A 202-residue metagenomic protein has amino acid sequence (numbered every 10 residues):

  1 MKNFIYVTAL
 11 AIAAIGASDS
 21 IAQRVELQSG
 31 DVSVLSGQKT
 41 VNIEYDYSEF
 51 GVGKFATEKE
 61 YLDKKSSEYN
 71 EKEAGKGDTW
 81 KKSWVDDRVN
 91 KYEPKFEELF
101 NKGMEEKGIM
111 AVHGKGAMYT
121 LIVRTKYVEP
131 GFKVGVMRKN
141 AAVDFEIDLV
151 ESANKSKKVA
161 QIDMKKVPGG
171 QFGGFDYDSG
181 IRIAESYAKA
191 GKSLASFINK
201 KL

Functional and structural regions predicted by a protein language model:
M1-L27: Bacterial Sec-dependent N-terminal signal peptides
I5, E60-Y61, K139-A142: Glycine-rich, phosphate-binding/catalytic loops in enzymes
I21-N90, P94, S196-L202: A structural "domain/chain start" motif
V25-E26, G108-K157, G169-Y177: Surface-exposed short loop/turn segments
D46-E49, R124-P130, M164-K165: Generic short beta-strand segments
E73-D86, A153-K200: Short secondary-structure boundary motifs at beta->alpha junctions and helix caps
K95-E106, S193-K201: Structured segments of extracytoplasmic/periplasmic soluble domains in secreted or envelope-associated proteins
